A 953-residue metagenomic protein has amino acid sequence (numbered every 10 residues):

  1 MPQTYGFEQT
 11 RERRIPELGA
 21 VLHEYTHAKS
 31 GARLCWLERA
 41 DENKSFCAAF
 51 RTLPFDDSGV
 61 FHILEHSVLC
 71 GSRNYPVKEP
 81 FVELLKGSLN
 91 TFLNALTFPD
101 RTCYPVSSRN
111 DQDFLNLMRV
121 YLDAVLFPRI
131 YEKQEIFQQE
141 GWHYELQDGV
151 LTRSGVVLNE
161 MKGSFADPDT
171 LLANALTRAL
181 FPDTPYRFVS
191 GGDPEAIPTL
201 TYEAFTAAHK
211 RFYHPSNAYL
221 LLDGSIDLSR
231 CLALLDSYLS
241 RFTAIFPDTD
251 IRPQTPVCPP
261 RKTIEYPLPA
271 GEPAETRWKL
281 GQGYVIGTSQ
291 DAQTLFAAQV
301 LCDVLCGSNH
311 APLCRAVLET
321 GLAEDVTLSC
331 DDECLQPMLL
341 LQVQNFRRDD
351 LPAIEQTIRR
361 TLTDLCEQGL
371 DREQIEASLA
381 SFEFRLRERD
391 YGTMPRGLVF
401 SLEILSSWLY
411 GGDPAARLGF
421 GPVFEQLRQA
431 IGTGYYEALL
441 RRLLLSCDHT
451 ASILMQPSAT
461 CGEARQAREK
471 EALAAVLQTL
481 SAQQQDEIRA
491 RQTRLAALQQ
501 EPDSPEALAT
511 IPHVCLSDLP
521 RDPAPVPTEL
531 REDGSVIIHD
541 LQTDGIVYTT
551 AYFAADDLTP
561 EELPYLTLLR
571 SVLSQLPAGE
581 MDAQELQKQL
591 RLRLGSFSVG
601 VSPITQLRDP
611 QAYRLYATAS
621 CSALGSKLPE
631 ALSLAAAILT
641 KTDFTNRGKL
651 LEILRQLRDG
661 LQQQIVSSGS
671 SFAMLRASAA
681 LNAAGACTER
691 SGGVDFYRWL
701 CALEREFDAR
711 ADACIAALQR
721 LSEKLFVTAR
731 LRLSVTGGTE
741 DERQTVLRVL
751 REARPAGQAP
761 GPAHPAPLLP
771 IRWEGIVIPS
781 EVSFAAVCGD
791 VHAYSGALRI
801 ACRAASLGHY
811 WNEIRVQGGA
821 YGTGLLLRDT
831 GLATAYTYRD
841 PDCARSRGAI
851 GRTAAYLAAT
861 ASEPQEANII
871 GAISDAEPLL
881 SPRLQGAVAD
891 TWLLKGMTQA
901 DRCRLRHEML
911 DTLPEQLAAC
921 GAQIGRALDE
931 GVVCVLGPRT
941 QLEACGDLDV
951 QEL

Functional and structural regions predicted by a protein language model:
M1-S45: Non-catalytic terminal extensions that flank enzyme cores
E38-A40, C47-A49, L158, K162 (+10 more regions): His/Glu-based metal-binding/catalytic segments typifying zinc-dependent metallopeptidases
N43-L53, E79-F127, Q134-Y144, T170-E195 (+11 more regions): M16 family metallopeptidases and their MPP-like homologs
V60, L64-V68, L569: Active-site His/Glu-centered metal-binding helix of metallohydrolases
Y144-N217, L221-D236, T243-P269, A274-T276 (+1 more regions): Hydrophobic, small-residue-rich alpha-helical packing segments that form membrane-like cores
E203-S237, G693, C714-V749, D929: Non-catalytic, conformational "gating/processing" segments within enzyme and secreted inhibitor domains
A207, L228-F246, Q368, S446-H449 (+1 more regions): Extended, regular secondary-structure scaffolds
